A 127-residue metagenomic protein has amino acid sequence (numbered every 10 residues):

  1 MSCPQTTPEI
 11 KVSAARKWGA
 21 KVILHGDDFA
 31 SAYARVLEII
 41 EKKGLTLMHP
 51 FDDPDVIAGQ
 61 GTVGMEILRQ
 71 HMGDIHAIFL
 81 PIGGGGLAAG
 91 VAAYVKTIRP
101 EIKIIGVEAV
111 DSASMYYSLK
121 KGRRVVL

Functional and structural regions predicted by a protein language model:
M1-I39, Y94, S114-L127: Active-site-proximal loop->helix
Q5-E9, I23-A30, K42, P54-G61 (+2 more regions): Short, amphipathic alpha-helical segments
W18, L47-F51: Short beta-strands and strand-loop turn motifs
W18-G19, K43, P100: Short, structured coil segments at secondary-structure junctions
V22, T46-L47, I104: Hydrophobic beta-strand scaffold residues
I39-K43, H71: Glycine-rich phosphate/diphosphate-binding loops that line cofactor/substrate pockets in enzymes
L45-T46, H76: Conserved acidic residues
D52-L127: Glycine-rich phosphate/pyrophosphate-binding loop at beta-loop-alpha junctions
